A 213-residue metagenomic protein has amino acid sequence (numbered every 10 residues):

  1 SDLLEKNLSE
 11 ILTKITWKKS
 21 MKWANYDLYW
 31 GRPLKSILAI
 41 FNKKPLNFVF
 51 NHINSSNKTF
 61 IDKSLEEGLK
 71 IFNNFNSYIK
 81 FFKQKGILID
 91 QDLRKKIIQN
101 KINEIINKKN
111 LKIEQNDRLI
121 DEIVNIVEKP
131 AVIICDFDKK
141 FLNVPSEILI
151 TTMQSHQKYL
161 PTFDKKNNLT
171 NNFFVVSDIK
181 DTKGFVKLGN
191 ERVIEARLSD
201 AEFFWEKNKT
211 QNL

Functional and structural regions predicted by a protein language model:
S1-K158, F163-N167: Long, basic N-terminal domains or extensions that often function in RNA/ssDNA interaction or organelle/cellular
P161-L213: Function-dense linear segments that define catalytic or interfacial modules in macromolecule-processing proteins
